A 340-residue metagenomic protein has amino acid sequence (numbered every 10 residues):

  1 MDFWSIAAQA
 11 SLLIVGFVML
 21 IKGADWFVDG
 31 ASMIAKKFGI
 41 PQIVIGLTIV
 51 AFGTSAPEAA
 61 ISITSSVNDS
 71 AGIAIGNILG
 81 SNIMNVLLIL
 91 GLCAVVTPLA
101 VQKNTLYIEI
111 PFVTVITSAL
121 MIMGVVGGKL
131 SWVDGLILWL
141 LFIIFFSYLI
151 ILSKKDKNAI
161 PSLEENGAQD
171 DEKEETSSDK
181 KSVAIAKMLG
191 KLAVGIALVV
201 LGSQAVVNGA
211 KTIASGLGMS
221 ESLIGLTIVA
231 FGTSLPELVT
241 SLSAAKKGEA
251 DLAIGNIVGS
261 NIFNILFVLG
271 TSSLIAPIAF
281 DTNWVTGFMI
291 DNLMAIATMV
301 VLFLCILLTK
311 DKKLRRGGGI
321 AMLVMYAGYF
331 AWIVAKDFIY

Functional and structural regions predicted by a protein language model:
M1-Y340: Hydrophobic alpha-helical segments, chiefly the membrane-spanning helices and signal/signal-anchor peptides
